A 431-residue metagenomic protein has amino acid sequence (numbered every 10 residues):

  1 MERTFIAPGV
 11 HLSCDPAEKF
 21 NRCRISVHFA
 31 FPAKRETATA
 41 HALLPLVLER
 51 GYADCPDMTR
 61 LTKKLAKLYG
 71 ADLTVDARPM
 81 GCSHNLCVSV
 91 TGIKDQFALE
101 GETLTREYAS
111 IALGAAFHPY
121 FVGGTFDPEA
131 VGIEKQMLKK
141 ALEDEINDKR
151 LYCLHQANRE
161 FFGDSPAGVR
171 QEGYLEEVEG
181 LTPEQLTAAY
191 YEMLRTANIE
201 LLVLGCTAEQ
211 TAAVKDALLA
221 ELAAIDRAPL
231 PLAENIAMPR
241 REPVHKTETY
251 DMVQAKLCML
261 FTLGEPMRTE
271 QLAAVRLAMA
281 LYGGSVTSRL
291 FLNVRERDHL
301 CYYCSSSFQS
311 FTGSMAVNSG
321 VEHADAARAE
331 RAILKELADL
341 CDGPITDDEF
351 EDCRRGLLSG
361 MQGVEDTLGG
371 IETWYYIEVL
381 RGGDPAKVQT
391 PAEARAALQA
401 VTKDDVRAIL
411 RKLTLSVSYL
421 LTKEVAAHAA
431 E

Functional and structural regions predicted by a protein language model:
M1-G9: Short, Gly/Pro- and small/polar-rich lid/capping loops
S13-D15, N21-H41, M58-G114, A141 (+6 more regions): M16 family metallopeptidases and their MPP-like homologs
A42-E49: Active-site SXXK
G51-D54, Q96-L99, H118-D127: Short, polar/flexible loop-turn hinges at active-site or ligand-entry regions and domain interfaces
Y108, A189, Q210-V214, L290 (+1 more regions): Hydrophobic side chains in well-ordered alpha-helices
A167, Q171-E177, E192-P266, A429-E431: An aromatic/glycine/proline-enriched structural segment found at the starts of mature extracellular/organellar domains
M252-K256, G264-M267, L272-G284: A conserved active-site cap/scaffold subdomain adjacent to cofactor or substrate pockets
